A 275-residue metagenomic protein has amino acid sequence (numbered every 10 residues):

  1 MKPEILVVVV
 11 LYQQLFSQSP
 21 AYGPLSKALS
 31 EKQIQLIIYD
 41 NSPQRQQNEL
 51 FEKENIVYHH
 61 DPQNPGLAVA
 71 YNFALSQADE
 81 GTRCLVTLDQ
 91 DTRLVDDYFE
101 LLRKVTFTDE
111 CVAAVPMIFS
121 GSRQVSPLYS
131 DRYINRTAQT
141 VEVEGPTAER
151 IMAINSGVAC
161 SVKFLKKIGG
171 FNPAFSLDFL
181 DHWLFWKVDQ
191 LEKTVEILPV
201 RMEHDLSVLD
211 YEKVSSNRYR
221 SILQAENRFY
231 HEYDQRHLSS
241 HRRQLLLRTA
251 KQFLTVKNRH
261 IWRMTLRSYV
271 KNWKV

Functional and structural regions predicted by a protein language model:
V9-L29: Short, well-formed alpha-helical segments that are part of the catalytic scaffolds of diverse glycosyltransferases
D61-A78: Glycine-rich, basic loop-to-helix element that forms the pyrophosphate-binding segment of sugar-nucleotide handling
T82-R93: Short beta-strand-to-loop acidic/aromatic patch adjacent to the donor-nucleotide binding site
D97-L128: Conserved donor NDP-sugar-binding/catalytic core segment of glycosyltransferases
M117, D131-I151: Short, flexible, basic/aromatic active-site loop/helix in glycosyltransferases
A153, G157-V158, F164-G169, A174-R201: A short, conserved alpha-helix in the catalytic core of glycosyltransferases
I197-S216, E226-F229: Active-site donor/metal-binding and catalytic loop motifs of nucleotide-sugar-dependent glycosylation enzymes
S216-V275: Non-catalytic, C-terminal membrane-associated alpha-helical segments of glycosyltransferases
